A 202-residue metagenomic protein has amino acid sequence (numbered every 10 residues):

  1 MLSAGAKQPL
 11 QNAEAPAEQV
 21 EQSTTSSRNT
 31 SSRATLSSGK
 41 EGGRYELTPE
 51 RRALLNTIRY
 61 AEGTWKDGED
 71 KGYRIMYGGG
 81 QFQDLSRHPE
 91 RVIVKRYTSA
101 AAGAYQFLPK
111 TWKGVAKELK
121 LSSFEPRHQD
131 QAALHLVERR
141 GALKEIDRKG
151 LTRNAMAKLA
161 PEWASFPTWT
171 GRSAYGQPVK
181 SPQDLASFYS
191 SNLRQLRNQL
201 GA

Functional and structural regions predicted by a protein language model:
M1-L119, A132-E145, K149-A202: Cell-wall polysaccharide-cleaving catalytic domain and substrate-binding groove, primarily in peptidoglycan/chitin
S122-E125: A short, structured beta-strand-centered segment in the mid-to-C-terminal lobe of catalytic cores from group-transfer
R127-Q129: Long, charged/polar, surface-exposed segments that mediate recognition or autoinhibition
